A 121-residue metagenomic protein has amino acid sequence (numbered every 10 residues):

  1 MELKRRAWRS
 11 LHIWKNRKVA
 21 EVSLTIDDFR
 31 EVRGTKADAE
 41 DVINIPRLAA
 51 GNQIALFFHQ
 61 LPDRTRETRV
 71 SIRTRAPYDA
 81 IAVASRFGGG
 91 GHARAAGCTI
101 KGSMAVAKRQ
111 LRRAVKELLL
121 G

Functional and structural regions predicted by a protein language model:
M1-R86, G91-G121: Hydrophobic helix-and-loop "lid/oligomerization" segment in the mid-to-C-terminal part of catalytic domains
